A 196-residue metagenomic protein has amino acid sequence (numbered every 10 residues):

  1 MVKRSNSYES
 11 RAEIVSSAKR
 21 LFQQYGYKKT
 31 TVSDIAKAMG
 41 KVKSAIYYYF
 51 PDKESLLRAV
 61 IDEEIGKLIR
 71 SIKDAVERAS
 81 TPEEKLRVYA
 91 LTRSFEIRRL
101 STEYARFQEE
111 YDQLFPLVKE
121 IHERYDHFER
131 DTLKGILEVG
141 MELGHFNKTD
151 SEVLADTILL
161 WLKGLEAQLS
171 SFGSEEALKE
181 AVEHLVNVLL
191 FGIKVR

Functional and structural regions predicted by a protein language model:
M1, F95, D131-E142, D156-W161 (+2 more regions): C-terminal peripheral helix-coil segments that are non-catalytic and often amphipathic
M1-E9: N-terminal intrinsically disordered/low-complexity leader segments
V2, E13, S17, L21-S55 (+1 more regions): Helix-turn-helix
V15, L57, I61, I65 (+1 more regions): Amphipathic, non-transmembrane alpha-helical scaffold segments
Q24-K28, A79, L100, L143-G144: Short coil/turn segments at alpha/beta junctions that flank glycine-rich nucleotide-binding fingerprints
A59, E63, R70-R99, A155-I158: Hydrophobic alpha-helical connector segments
A75, Y104, Q108-Y111, L169-F172: Secondary-structure edge/capping motif, primarily at the C-terminal ends of alpha-helices and the immediately following
S94-K134, E142-L143: Short secondary-structure transition hinges
